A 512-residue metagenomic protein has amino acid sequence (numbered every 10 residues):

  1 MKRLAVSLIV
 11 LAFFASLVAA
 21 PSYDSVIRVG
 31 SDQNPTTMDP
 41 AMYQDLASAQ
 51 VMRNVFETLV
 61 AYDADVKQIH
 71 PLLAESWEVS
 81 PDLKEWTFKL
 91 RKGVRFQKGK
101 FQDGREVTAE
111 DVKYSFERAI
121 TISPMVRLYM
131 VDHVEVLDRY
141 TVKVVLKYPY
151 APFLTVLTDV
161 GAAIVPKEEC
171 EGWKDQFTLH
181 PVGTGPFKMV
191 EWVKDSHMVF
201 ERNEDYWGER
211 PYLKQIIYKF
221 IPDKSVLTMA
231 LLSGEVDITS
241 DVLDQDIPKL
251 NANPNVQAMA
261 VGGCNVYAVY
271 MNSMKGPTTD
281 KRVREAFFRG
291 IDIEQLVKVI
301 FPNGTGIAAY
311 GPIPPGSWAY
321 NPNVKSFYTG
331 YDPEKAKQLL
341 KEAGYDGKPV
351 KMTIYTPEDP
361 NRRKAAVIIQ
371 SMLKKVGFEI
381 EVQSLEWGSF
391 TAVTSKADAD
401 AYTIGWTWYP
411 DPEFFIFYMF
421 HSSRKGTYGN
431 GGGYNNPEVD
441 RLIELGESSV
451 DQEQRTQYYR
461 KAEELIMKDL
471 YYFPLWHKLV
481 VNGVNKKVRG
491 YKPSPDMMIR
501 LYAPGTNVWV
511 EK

Functional and structural regions predicted by a protein language model:
G30-P81, E117, V182-G183: N-terminal lobe/hinge region of extracytoplasmic solute-binding protein
D63-A64, Q68, Y150, T158-Q215 (+5 more regions): Gly/Pro-rich hinge or "lid" segments in bacterial periplasmic/extracellular proteins
E75-I122, K143, A230, P277-T279: Aromatic- and charge-enriched surface segment that lines or borders ligand/interaction sites
E78, K89, P124-C170, E191: Surface-exposed binding/hinge segments that line and control ligand-binding clefts or catalytic entry sites
R118, N203-K249, Q370, E379-E381: Ligand-site clamp/hinge motif
I307-E342, D359-K364: Structural transition elements
T329, E379-F390, F417-K486, K512: Extracytoplasmic/peripheral linker and loop segments enriched in polar/acidic and small residues with frequent Thr/Pro
N482-K512: Long beta-strand-rich cores associated with HINT superfamily self-processing modules
